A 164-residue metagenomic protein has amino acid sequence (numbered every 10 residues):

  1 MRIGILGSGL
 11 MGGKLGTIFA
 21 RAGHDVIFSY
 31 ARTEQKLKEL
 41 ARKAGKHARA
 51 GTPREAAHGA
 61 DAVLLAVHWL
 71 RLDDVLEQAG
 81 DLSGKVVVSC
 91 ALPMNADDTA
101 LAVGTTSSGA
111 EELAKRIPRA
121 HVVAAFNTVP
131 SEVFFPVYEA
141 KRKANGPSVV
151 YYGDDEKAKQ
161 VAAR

Functional and structural regions predicted by a protein language model:
M1-K43: NAD(P)+-binding Rossmann beta1-loop-alpha1 motif at the extreme N-terminus of oxidoreductases
L37, G59, S83-G84, R119-A125: A glycine-biased structural micro-motif
L40-K43, G51, R116-P130, A140-R164: Internal alpha-helical scaffold of NAD(P)-dependent oxidoreductase catalytic cores
K43-H47, L82-S83, T105-T106, E139-K143: Short, hinge-like loop/turn segments at secondary-structure boundaries
G45-H47, G51-D97: Rossmann-like NAD(P)-binding element
A91-A140: Rossmann-fold NAD(P)-binding glycine/threonine-rich loop
